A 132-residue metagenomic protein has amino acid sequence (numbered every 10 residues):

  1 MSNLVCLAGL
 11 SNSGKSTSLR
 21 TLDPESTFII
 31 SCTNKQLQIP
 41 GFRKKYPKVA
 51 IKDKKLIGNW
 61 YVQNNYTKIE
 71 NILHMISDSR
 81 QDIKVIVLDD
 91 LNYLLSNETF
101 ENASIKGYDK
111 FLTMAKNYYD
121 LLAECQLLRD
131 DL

Functional and structural regions predicted by a protein language model:
M1-Q81, V85, Y93: Conserved P-loop
V85-L132: P-loop NTPase motor core
